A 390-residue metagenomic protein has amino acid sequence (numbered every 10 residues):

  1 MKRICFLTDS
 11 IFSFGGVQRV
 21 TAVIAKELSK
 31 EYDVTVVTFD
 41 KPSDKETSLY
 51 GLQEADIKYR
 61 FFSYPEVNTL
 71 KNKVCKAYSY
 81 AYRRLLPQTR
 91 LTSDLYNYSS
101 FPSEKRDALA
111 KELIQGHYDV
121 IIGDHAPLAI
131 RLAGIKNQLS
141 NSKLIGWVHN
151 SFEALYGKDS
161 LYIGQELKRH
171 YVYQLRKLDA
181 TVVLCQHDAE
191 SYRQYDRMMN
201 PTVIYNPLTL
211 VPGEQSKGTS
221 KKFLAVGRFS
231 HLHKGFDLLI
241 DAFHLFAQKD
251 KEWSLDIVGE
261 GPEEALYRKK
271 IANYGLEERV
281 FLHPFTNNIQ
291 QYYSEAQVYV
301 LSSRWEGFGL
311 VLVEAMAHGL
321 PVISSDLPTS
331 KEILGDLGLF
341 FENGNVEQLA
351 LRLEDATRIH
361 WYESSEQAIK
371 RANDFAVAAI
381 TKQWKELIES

Functional and structural regions predicted by a protein language model:
G15-V23, K221, S230-L245, P262-R268: A conserved mid-protein helix/loop that constitutes part of the nucleotide-sugar donor-binding site
A108-E112, V148, F152, Y162-T181: Membrane-proximal helix-turn-helix segments that form the acceptor-binding/catalytic region of lipid-linked
G123-L128, V148: Short His-centered aromatic/hydrophobic patch
K143, V172, R176-P212: Donor nucleotide-sugar binding/catalytic pocket of nucleotide-sugar-dependent glycosyltransferases
R268-P284: Nucleotide-activated donor-binding/catalytic signature segment of Leloir-type glycosyltransferases, i.e., the conserved
F285, R304: Aromatic "clamp/platform" in nucleotide-sugar-dependent glycosyltransferases that forms part of the donor/acceptor
P321-S324: Short hydrophobic beta-strand element within catalytic cores of glycosyltransferases and related nucleotide-activated
G338-V346, E354-I359: Conserved acidic donor-binding segment of nucleotide-sugar-dependent glycosyltransferases
